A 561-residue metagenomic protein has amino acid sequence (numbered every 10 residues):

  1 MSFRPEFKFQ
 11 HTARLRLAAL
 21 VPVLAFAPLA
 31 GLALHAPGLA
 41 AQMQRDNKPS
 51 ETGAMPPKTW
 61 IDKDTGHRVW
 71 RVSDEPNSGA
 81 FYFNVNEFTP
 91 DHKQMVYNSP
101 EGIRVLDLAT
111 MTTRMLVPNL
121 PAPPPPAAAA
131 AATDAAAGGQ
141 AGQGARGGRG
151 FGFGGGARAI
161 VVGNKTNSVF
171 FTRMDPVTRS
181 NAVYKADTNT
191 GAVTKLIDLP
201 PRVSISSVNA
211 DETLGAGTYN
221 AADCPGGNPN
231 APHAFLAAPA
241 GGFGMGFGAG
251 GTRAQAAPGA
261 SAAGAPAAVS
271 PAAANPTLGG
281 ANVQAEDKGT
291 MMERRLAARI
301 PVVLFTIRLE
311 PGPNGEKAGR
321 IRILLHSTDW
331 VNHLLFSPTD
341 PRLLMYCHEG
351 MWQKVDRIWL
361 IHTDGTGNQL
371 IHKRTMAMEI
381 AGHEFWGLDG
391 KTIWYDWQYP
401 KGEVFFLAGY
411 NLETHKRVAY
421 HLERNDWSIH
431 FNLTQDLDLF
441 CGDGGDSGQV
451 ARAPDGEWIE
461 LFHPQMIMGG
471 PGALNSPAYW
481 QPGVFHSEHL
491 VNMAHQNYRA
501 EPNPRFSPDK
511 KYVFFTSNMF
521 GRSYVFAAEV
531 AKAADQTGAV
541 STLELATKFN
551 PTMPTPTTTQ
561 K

Functional and structural regions predicted by a protein language model:
Q42-W70, E293-F305, G315, L474-W480: Blade/loop signatures of beta-propeller domains
M43-T59, D64-E101, L334: Beta-strand-rich domains and repeat architectures in extracellular enzymes and scaffolds, especially beta-propellers
W70-P76, T112-V117, A122-P123, A192-I197 (+4 more regions): A short beta-strand motif characteristic of beta-propeller blades
S78-V96, P121-T172, P200-A221, R294 (+6 more regions): Conserved beta-propeller blade repeats
G102-V105, V177-K185, C224-P232, R294 (+6 more regions): Structural motif
L108-M111, D187-G191, R308-K317, H362-T366 (+3 more regions): Short loop/turn segments that connect beta-strands within beta-propeller blades
G152-R158, V162-F305, G315-H326: Asp-box/WD-like beta-propeller blade repeats and closely related beta-sheet repeat scaffolds
I393-D396, P400-F405, H421-F485: Loop/turn-rich, solvent-exposed surfaces of beta-rich toroidal or solenoidal domains
